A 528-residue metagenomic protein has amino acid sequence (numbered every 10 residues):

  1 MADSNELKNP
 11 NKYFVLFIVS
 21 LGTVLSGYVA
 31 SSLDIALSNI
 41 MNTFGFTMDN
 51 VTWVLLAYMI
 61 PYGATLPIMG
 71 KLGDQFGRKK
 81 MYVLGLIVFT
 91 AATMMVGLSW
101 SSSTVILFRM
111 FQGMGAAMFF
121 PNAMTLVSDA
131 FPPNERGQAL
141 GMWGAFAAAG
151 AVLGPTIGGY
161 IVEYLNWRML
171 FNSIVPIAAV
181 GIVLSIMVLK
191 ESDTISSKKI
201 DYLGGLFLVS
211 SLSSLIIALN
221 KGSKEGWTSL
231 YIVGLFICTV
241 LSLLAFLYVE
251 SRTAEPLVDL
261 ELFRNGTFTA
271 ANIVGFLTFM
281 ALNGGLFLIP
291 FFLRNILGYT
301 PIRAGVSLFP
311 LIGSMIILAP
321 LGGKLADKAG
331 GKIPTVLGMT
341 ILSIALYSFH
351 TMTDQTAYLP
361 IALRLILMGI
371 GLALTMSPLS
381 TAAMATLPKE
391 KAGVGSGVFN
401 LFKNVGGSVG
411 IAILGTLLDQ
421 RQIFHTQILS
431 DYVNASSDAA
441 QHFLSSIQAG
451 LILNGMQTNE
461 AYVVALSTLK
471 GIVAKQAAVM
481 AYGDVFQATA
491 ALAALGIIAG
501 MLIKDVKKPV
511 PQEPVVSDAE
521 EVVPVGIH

Functional and structural regions predicted by a protein language model:
K12-L66, T104, F146, L165-N166 (+5 more regions): Transmembrane core module of solute transporters
N50, E135-M142, K391-V398: Cytoplasmic loop-to-transmembrane helix junctions
L66-G204, L230-Y231: Helix-loop-helix hairpins in multi-pass membrane proteins, especially solute transporters
L153, G159, I361-S445, A488: Small-residue-rich alpha-helical segments with characteristic i,i+4
F171-I186, L235-T239, D484-M501: Symmetry-related core transmembrane helices of the 12-TM Major Facilitator Superfamily/SLC fold
V183-Y202, Y248-L257, F424, L502-P511: Helix-loop junctions on the cytosolic side of multi-pass membrane transporters, especially the intracellular loop
V405-D505, V510-H528: Hydrophobic transmembrane architecture of multi-pass small-molecule transporters
